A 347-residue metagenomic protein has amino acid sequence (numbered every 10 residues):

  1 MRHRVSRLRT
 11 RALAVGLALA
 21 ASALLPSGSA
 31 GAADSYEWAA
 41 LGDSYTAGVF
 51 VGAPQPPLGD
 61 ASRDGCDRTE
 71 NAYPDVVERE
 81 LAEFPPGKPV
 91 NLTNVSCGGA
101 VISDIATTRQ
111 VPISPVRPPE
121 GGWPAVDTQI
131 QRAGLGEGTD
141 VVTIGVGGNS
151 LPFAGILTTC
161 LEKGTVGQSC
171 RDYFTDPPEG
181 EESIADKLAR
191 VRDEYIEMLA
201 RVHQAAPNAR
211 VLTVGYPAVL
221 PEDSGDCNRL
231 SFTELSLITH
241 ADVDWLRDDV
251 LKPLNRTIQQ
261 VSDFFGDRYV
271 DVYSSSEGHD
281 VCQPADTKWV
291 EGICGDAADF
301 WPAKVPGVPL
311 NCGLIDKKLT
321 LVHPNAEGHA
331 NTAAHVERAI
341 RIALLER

Functional and structural regions predicted by a protein language model:
M1-A32: Secretory targeting and sorting signals
P26-A40, P124-T143, I196-R210, E337: Short amphipathic alpha-helices and their capping/turn segments at secondary-structure boundaries
A32-G99, L161-S169: Serine-esterase "nucleophile elbow" of acetyl-processing enzymes
E37-V49, N91-S96, D140-G145, S150-P152 (+4 more regions): Structural recognition of the beta-strand scaffold that forms the well-ordered cores of secreted hydrolase catalytic
A47-A53, T107-D186, A218-P221, I315-D316: Oxyanion-hole/transition-state-stabilizing segment in secreted/luminal serine hydrolases and related acyltransferases
S96-V126, D280-A297: Charged, often glycine-rich, active-site loop that binds/positions anionic groups
V141-I144, G167-H203, L212, Y216-Y269: Conserved N-terminal glycine/acidic-rich loop preference
P221-K252, Q259-V322: Mobile gating loops/cap/lid regions near enzyme active sites that modulate substrate access
